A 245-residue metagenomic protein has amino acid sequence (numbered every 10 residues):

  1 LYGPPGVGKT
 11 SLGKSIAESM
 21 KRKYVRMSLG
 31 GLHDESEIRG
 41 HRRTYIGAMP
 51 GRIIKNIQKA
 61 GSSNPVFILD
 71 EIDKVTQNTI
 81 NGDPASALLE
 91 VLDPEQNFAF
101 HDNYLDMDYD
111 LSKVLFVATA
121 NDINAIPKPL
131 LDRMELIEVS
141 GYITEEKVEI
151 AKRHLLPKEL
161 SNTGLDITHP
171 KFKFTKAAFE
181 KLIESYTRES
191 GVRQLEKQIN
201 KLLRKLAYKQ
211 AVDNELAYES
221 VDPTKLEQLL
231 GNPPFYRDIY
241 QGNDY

Functional and structural regions predicted by a protein language model:
L1-L29, Q58-K59, L89, D93: Walker A/P-loop
G3, G40, E71: The Walker A (P-loop) glycine that initiates the GxxxxGKT/S ATP-binding motif of P-loop NTPases
V7, M20-K21, R39, G47 (+5 more regions): Short loop/turn elements that form and flank the Walker-type P-loop nucleotide-binding site in RecA-like NTPase cores
E18-M49, N56, T76, E146: AAA+/P-loop NTPase substrate/partner-engagement loops
A60-I68, F100-A120, P170-K173, E219-V221: AAA+/SF3 P-loop NTPase mechanochemical coupling elements
G61, D122-D132, L136-K197, K205-Y218: Conserved C-terminal "switch" segment of AAA+ ATPases
L69-Y109, K113: Conserved catalytic/switch belt of AAA+ P-loop NTPases
R193, K197-Y245: C-terminal engagement/docking regions of AAA+ P-loop ATPases
